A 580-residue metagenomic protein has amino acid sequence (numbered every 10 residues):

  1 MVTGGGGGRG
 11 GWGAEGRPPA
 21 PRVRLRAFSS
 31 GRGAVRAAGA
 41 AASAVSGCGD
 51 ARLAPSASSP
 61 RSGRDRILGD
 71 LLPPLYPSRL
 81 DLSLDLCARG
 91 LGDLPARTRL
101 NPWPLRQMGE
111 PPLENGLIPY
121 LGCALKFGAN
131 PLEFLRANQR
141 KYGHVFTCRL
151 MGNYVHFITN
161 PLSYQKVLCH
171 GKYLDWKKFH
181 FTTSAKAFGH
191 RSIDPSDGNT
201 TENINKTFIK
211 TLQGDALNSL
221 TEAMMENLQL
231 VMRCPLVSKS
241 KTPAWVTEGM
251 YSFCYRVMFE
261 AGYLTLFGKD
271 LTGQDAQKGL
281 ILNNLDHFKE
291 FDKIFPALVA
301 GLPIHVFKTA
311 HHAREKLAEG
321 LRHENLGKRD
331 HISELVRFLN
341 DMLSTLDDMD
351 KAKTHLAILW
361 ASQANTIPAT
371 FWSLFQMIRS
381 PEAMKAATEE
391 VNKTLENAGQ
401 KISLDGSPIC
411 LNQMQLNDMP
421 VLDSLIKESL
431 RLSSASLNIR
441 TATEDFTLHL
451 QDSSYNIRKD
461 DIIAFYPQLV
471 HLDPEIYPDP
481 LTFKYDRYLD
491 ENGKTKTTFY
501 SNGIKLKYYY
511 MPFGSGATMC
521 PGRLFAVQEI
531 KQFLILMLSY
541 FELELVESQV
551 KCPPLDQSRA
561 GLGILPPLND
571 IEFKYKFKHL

Functional and structural regions predicted by a protein language model:
L53, I67-L72, L84-R191: N-terminal membrane-proximal hinge/A-helix region immediately C-terminal to the signal-anchor transmembrane segment
R97-G109, F134, F157-P161, F179 (+3 more regions): Cytochrome P450
N218-T370: Cytochrome P450 heme-thiolate monooxygenase catalytic core
F338-E396, S429, A464, G522 (+1 more regions): Central I-helix of cytochrome P450 enzymes
P381-S436, T443, R458-D461, K484: Cytochrome P450 I-helix active-site segment
A383, L506, M511, R523-G561: Cytochrome P450 heme-binding "Cys pocket" and the immediately downstream C-terminal segment
F465-Y500: Conserved cytochrome P450 K-helix/beta-meander segment immediately N-terminal to the heme-binding cysteine loop
